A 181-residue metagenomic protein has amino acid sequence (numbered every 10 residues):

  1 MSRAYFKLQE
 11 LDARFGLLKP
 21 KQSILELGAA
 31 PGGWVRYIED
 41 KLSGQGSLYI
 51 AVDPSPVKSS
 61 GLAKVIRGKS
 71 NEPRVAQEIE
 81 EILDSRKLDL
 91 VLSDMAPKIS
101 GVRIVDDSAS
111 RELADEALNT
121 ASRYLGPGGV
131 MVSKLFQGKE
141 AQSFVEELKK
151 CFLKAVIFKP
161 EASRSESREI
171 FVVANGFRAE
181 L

Functional and structural regions predicted by a protein language model:
M1-P20: Class I SAM-dependent methyltransferase Rossmann-like catalytic core, especially the SAM/SAH-binding loop
L18, L42-S43, L83, Y124-L125: A generic alpha-to-beta junction signature in SAM-dependent methyltransferases
P20-A30: Conserved class I S-adenosyl-L-methionine
Q22, G46-S47, G129: Glycine-centered, small-residue-biased loops immediately flanking beta-strands in adenine/cofactor-binding cores
P31-G44: Conserved SAM-binding loop of SAM-dependent methyltransferases across substrates and taxa, primarily the Class I
V52-S100: S-adenosyl-L-methionine
S70, R86-G128, V132, K139-Q142: Mobile active-site "lid"/loop adjacent to the S-adenosyl-L-methionine
L135-L181: Class I S-adenosyl-L-methionine
